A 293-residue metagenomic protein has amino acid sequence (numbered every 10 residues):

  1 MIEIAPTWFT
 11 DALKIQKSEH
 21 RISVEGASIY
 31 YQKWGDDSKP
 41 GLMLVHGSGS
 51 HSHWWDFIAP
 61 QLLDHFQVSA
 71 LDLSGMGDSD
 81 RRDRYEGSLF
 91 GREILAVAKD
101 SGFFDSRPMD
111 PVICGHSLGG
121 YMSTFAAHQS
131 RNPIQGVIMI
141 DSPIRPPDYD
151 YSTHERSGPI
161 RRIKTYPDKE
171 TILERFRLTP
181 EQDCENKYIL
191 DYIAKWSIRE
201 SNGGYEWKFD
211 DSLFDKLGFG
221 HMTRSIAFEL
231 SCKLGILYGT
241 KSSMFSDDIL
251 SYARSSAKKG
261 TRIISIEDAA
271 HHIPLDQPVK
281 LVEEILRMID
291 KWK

Functional and structural regions predicted by a protein language model:
M1-L42, L63-Q67, F103-R107, D290-K293: Alpha/beta-hydrolase fold catalytic core
A27, Q32, S69, L73-C114 (+1 more regions): Active-site loop/oxyanion-hole signature of alpha/beta-hydrolase fold enzymes
Y30-D78: Conserved HGGG/HGGXW glycine-rich cap/lid loop of the alpha/beta-hydrolase fold
G115, G119, S123: Gly/Ala-rich beta-loop-alpha elbow adjacent to hydrolase catalytic centers
T124-H128, I134-K169: Flexible "cap/lid" loop of the alpha/beta hydrolase fold
I163-H221: Conserved alpha/beta-hydrolase catalytic His-Asp/Glu region
K233-A269: Conserved loop-alpha-helix segment in the C-terminal half of the alpha/beta-hydrolase fold that carries the catalytic
A269-P278: Catalytic histidine-centered segment of alpha/beta-hydrolase-like enzymes
